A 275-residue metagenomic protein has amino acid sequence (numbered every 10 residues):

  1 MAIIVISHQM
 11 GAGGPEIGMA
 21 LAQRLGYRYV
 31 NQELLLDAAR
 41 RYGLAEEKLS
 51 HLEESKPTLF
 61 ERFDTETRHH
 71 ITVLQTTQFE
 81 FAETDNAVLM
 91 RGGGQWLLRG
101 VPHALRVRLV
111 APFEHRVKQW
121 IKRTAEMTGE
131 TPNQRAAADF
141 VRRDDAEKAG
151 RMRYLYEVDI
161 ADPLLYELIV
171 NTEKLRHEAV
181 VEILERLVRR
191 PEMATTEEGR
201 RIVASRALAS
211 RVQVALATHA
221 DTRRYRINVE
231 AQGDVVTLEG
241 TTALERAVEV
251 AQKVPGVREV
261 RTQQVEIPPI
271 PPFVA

Functional and structural regions predicted by a protein language model:
M1-I4: Extreme N-terminal starter segment of soluble prokaryotic enzymes
I6-M19: Glycine-rich phosphate-binding P-loop
L35-A87, E126: ATP-dependent small-molecule kinase phosphotransfer cores that center on conserved nucleotide phosphate-binding segments
R91: Divalent-cation
G94-Q95, A111-R116, K174-R176: Conserved nucleotide-binding/hydrolysis micro-motifs of P-loop NTPases
G100, Q119-K122, Y154-L164, I169 (+1 more regions): N-terminal targeting leaders
P102-I121, T131, R135-V141: Conserved phosphate-donor/acceptor-positioning beta-strand/loop module used by diverse small-molecule
